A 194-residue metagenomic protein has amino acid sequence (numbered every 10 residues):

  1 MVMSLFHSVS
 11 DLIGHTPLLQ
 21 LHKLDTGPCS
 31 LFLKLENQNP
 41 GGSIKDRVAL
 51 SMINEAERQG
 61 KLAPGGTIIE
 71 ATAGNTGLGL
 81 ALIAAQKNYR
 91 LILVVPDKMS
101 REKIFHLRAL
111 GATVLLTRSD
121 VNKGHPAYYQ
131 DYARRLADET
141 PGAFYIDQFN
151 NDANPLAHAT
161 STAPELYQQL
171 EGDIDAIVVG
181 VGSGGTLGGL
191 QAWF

Functional and structural regions predicted by a protein language model:
M1-F194: PLP-dependent amino-acid enzyme catalytic core
